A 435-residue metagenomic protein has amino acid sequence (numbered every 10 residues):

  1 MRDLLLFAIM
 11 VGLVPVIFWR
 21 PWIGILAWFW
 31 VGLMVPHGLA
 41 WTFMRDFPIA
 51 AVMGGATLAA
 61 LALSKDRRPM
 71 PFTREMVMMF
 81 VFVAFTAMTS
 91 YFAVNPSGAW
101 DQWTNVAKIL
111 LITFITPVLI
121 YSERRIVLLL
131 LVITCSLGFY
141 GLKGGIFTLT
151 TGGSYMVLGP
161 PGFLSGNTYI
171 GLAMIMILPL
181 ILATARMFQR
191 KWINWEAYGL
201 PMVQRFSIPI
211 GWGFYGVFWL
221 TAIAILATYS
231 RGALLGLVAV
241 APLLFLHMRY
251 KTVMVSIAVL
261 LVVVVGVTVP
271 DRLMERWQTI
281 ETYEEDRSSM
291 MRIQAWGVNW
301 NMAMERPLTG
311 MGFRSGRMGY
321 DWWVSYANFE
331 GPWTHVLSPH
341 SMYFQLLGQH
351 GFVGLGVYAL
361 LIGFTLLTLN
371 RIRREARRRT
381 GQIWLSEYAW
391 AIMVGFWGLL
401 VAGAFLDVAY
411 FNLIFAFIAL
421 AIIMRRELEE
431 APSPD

Functional and structural regions predicted by a protein language model:
M1-D3, M44-V52, D101-V106, G162-I177 (+3 more regions): Membrane-interface micro-motifs in multi-pass membrane enzymes
M1-M88, S97, D101, Y121-L131 (+5 more regions): Transmembrane signal-anchor hairpin modules in multi-pass inner-membrane enzymes, especially those that act on
L4, H37-D46, S64, T89-F92 (+6 more regions): Juxtamembrane membrane-interface segments at transmembrane alpha-helix termini
A8-I17, T57, F80-Y91, K108-I112 (+8 more regions): Alpha-helical transmembrane segments of multi-pass inner-membrane proteins
L33-W41, Q345-H350, I383-M424: Membrane helix-loop boundary segments at the extracytoplasmic
W41, K65-P69, V94-G98, Y121 (+9 more regions): Transmembrane helix-loop junctions in multipass membrane proteins, especially transporters and channels
V157-P161, E281-G297, E305, T309-H350 (+1 more regions): Long extracytoplasmic/lumenal interhelical loops at the membrane interface of multi-pass membrane proteins
H350-G395, L420-A421, R426, E430: Hydrophobic transmembrane alpha-helices and their immediate junctions
